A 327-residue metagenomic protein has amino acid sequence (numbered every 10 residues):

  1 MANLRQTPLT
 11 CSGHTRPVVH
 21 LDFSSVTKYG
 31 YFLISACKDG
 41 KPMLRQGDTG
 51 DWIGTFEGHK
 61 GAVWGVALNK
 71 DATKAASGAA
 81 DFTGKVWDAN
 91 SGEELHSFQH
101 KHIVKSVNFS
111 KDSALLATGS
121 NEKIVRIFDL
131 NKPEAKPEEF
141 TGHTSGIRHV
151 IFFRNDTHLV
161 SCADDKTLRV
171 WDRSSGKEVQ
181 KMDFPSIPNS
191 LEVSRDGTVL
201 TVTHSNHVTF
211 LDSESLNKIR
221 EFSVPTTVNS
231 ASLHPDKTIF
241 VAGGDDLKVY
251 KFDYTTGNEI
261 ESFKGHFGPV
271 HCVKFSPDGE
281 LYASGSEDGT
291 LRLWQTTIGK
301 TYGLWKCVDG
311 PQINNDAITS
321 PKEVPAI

Functional and structural regions predicted by a protein language model:
M1-R16, T49: A short helix->beta-strand "capping" segment at the edge of beta-propeller domains
T7-C11, D51-F56, E93-S97, E134-F140 (+4 more regions): A short beta-strand motif characteristic of beta-propeller blades
C11-G40: Beta-strand-rich domains and repeat architectures in extracellular enzymes and scaffolds, especially beta-propellers
C11-V18, E57-V63, F98-V104, F140-I147 (+6 more regions): WD40/WD-repeat beta-propeller blade N-cap
D22-G30, A67-A72, N108-S113, I151-T157 (+3 more regions): Loop/turn segments within WD40 beta-propeller blades
A36-D39, S77-D81, T118-E122, C162-D165 (+3 more regions): Conserved strand-to-loop turn within each blade of WD40 beta-propeller repeats
P42-R45, G84-W87, V125-D129, V150 (+4 more regions): WD40-repeat beta-propellers
